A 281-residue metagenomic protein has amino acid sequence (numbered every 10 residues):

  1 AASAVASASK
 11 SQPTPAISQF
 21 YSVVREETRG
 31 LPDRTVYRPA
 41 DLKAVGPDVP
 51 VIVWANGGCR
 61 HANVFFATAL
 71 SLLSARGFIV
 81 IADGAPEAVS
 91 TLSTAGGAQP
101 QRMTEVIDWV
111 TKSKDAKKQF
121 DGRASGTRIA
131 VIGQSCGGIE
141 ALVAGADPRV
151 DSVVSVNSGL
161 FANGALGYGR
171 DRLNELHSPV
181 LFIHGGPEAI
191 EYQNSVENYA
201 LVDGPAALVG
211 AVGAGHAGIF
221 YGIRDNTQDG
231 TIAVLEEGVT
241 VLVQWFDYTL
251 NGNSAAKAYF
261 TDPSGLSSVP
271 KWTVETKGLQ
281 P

Functional and structural regions predicted by a protein language model:
A4-P47: N-terminal cap/lid segment of alpha/beta-hydrolase-fold proteins
D41-D48, L92-I139, A255: Gly/Ser-rich "nucleophile elbow"/oxyanion-hole loop immediately N-terminal to the catalytic nucleophile in hydrolases
G46-G57: Short beta-strand element of the alpha/beta-hydrolase
I52-W54, V80, L208: Hydrophobic beta-strand anchors of alpha/beta hydrolase catalytic cores
N63-D83: Short amphipathic alpha-helix adjacent to the substrate-entry channel of hydrolases
E140-A144: Hydrolases whose catalytic domains are alpha/beta-hydrolase-1, hotdog thioesterase, or metallo-beta-lactamase-like
D151-I219: The feature captures the conserved acid-bearing segment of alpha/beta-hydrolase catalytic domains
G213, I223-P281: Alpha/beta-hydrolase-fold serine-hydrolase catalytic core, especially in secreted/extracellular enzymes
